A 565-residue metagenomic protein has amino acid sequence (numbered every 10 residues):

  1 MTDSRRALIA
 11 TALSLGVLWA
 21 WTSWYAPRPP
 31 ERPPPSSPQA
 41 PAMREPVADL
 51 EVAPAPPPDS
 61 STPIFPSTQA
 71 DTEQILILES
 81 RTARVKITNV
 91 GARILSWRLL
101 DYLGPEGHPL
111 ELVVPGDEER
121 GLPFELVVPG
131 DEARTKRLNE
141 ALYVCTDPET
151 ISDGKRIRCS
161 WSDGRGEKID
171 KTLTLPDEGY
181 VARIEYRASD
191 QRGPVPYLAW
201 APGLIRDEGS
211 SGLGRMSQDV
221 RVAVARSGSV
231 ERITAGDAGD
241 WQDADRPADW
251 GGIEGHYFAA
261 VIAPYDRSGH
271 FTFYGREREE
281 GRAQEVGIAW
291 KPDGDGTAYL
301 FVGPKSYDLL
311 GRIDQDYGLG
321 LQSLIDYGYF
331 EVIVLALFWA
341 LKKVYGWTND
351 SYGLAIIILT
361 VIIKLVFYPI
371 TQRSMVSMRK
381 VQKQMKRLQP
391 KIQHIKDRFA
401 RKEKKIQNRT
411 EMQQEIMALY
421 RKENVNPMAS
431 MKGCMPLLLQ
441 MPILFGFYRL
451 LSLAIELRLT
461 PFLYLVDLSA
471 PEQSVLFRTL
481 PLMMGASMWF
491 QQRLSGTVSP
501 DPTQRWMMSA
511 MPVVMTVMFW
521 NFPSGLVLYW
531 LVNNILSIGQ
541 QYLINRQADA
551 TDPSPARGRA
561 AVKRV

Functional and structural regions predicted by a protein language model:
M1-P38, I87, I184-R187, G209-R215 (+1 more regions): Helix-loop-helix
R5, P66, I75, T172-T174: Outer-membrane beta-barrel proteins
S23-G116, C159, A560-V565: Juxtamembrane extramembrane loops of integral membrane proteins
R28, Q69-D71, L78, E167 (+4 more regions): Generic low-polarity alpha-helical segments
P30-P38, D49, P57-S60, L112 (+11 more regions): A generic alpha-helix propensity feature with a strong bias for hydrophobic helices
I77-L321: Soluble non-transmembrane domains of integral membrane proteins
